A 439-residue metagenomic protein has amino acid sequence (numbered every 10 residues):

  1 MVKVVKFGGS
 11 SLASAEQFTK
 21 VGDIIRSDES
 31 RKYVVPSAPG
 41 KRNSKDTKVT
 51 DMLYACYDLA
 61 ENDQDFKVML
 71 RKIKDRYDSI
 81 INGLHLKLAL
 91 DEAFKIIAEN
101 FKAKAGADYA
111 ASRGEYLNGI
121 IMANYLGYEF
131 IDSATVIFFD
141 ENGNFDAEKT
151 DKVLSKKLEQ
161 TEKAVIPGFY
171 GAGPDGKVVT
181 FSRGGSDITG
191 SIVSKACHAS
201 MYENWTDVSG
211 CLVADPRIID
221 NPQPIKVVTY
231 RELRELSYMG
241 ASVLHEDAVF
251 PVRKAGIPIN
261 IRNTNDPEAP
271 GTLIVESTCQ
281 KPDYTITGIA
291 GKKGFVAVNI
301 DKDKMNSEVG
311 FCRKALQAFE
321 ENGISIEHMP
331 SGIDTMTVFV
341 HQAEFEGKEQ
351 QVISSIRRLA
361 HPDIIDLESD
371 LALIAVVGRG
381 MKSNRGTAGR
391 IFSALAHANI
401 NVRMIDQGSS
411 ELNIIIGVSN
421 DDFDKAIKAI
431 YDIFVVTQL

Functional and structural regions predicted by a protein language model:
M1-L244, V249, H341, G417-S419 (+1 more regions): Nucleotide/pyrophosphate-binding catalytic subdomain
V2-K3, R31-V34, Y128-E129, E162-V165 (+13 more regions): Structural motif
P39-G40, V208-G210, I259, N263-E268 (+3 more regions): Glycine-rich beta-alpha junction loops
V136-F138, S209-G210, P267, D334 (+1 more regions): Positions that flank functional sites
L244-E246, A255, R262-T272, E346-E349: Surface-exposed amphipathic alpha-helical tracts and adjacent flexible/coil segments at the periphery of soluble enzymes
P270-L439: A conserved regulatory-domain signal marking ACT and ACT-like small-molecule sensing domains and adjacent regulatory
